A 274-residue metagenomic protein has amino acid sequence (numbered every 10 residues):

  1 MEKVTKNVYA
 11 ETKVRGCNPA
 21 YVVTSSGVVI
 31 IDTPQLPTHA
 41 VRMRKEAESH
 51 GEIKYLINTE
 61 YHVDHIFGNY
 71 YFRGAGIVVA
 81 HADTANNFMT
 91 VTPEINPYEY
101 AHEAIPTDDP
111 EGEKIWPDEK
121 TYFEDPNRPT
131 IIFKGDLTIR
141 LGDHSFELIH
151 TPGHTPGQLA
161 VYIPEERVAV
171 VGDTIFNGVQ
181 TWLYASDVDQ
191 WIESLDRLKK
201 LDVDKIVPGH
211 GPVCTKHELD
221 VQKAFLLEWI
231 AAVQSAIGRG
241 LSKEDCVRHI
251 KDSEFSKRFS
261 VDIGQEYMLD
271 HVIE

Functional and structural regions predicted by a protein language model:
E2-E48, A160-G172: Conserved beta-strand hairpin/beta-sheet module of binuclear metal-dependent hydrolase folds, prominently
N7, V22, D32, A47 (+8 more regions): Divalent metal-coordination and catalytic microenvironments
N18-A20, I131, G135-L137, L159: Residue-level detector of beta-strand structural context in well-folded domains
V23, N69-G74, L141-G142, Y162: Short loop/helix-cap segments at secondary-structure boundaries that form the rim of catalytic
V28-V29, Q35-P37, T138, S145-W229: Metallo-beta-lactamase
V41, K45-K134, T138, A231: Active-site HxH/HxHxD metal-binding segment of metal-dependent hydrolases
K114, K200-D202, V213-E274: Accessory terminal helices/loops
